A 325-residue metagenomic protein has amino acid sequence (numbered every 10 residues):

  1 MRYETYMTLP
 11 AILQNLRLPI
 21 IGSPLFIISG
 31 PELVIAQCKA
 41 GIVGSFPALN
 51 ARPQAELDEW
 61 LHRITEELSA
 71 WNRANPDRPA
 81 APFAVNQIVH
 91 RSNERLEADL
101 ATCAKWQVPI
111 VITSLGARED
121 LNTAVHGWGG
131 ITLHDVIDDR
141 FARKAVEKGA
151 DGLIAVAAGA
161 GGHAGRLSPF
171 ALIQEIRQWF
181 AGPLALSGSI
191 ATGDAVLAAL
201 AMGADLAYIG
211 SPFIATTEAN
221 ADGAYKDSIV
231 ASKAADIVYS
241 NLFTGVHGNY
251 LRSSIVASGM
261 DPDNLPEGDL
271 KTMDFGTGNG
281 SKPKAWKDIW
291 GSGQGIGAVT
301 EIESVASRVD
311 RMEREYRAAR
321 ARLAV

Functional and structural regions predicted by a protein language model:
R2-P183: Active-site entrance/lid segments in N-terminal catalytic domains of soluble metabolic enzymes
R166-A185, A191-V325: Conserved active-site-proximal phosphate/metal-binding subdomains
